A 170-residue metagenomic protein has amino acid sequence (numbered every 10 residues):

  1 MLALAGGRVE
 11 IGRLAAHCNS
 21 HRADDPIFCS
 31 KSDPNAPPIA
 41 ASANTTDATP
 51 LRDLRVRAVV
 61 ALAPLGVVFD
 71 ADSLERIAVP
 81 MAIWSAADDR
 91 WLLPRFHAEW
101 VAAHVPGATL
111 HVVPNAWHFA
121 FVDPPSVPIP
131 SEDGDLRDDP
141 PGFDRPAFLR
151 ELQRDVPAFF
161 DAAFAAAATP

Functional and structural regions predicted by a protein language model:
M1-A71: Primarily recognizes the serine-hydrolase "nucleophile elbow" in alpha/beta-hydrolase and SGNH/GDSL folds
A3-C18, T109-I129: Short, solvent-exposed beta-strand-terminating loops
L65-G66, A87-R90, N115-W117: Acidic beta-to-alpha connecting loop that harbors the catalytic carboxylate
L74-A78, A103-V105: Short, conserved loop/helix-junction motifs that constitute active-site signature segments in enzyme catalytic cores
I77, I83-S85: Short beta-strand/loop motif that positions the catalytic acidic residue of the alpha/beta-hydrolase fold
R90-F96, F121: Conserved alpha/beta-hydrolase "acid-adjacent" motif
H97-A108, I129: Conserved loop-alpha-helix segment in the C-terminal half of the alpha/beta-hydrolase fold that carries the catalytic
A116-A120, P124-P170: Catalytic active-site module of serine/aspartate enzymes centered on a nucleophile-bearing elbow/loop
